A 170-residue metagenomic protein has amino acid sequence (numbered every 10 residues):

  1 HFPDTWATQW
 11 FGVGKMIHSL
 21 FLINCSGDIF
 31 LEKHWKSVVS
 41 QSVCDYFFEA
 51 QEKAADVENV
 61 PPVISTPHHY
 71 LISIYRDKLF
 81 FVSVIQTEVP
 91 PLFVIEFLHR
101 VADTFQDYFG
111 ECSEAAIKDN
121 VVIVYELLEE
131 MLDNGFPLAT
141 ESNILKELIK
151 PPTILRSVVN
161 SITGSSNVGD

Functional and structural regions predicted by a protein language model:
H1-D4: Intrinsic-disorder-associated, low-complexity terminal segments enriched in Asp/Asn/His/Tyr and depleted of Lys/Arg
W6, W10-D170: Acidic, low-complexity cytosolic segments
